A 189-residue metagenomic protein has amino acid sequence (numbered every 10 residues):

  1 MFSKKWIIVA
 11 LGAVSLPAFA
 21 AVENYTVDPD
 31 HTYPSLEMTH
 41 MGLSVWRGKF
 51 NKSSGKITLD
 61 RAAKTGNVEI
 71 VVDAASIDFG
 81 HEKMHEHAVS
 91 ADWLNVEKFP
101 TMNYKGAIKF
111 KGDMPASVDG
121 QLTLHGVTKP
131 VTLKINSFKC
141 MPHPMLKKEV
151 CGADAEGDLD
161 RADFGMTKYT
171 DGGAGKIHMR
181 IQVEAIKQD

Functional and structural regions predicted by a protein language model:
F2-F19: Gram-negative bacterial Sec-dependent N-terminal signal peptides
A20-D189: Low-complexity, acidic/polar, glycine-enriched regions of mature
